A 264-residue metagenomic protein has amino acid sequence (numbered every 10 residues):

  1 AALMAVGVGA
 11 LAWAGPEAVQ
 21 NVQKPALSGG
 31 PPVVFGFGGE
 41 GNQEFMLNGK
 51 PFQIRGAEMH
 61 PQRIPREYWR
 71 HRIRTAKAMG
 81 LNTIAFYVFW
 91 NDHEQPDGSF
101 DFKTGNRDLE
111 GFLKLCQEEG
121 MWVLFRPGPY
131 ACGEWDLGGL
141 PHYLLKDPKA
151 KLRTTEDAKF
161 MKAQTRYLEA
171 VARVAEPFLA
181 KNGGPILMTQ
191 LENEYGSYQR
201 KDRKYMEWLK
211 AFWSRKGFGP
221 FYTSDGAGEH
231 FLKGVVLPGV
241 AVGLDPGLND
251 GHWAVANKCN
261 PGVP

Functional and structural regions predicted by a protein language model:
A1-V6: N-terminal export leaders
G15-T83, K114: N-terminal carbohydrate-binding accessory modules
E58-H60, Y87, E192, S224: Conserved residues at the C-terminal ends of beta-strands
Q62-W69, F102-N106, D157, M161-Q164: Solvent-exposed, acidic/flexible segments
I64-P65, E94-D97, G196-R200: A generic structural signal for short coil/turn motifs at secondary-structure boundaries
Y68-D136, K210-S214, G219: Aromatic-lined substrate-binding rim segments of carbohydrate-active enzymes
K114, E118-P264: Active-site region of glycoside hydrolase catalytic domains
